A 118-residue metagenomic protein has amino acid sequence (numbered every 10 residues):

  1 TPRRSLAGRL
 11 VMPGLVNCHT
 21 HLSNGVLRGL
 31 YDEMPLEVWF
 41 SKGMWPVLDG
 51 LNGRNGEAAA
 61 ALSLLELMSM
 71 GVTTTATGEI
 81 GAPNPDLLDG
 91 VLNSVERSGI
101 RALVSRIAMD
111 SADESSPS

Functional and structural regions predicted by a protein language model:
T1-M12: Histidine-rich, glycine-flanked metal-binding segment
G8, H19, G71, V95: Divalent metal-coordination and catalytic microenvironments
P13-G25: Histidine-centered catalytic micro-motifs
V16, T74, R101-L103: Structural preference for beta-strand elements that scaffold enzyme active sites
H21, I80-G81, I107-A112: Active-site beta-loop-alpha junctions enriched in small/polar residues
V26-G56, S111-S118: Active-site gating loops and adjacent loop-to-helix segments of metal-dependent hydrolytic enzymes
P46-P85: Hydrophobic alpha-helical hairpins/lids featuring a short glycine-rich hinge
D86-S118: Metal-coordinating catalytic core of metallo-dependent amide/deamination hydrolases
